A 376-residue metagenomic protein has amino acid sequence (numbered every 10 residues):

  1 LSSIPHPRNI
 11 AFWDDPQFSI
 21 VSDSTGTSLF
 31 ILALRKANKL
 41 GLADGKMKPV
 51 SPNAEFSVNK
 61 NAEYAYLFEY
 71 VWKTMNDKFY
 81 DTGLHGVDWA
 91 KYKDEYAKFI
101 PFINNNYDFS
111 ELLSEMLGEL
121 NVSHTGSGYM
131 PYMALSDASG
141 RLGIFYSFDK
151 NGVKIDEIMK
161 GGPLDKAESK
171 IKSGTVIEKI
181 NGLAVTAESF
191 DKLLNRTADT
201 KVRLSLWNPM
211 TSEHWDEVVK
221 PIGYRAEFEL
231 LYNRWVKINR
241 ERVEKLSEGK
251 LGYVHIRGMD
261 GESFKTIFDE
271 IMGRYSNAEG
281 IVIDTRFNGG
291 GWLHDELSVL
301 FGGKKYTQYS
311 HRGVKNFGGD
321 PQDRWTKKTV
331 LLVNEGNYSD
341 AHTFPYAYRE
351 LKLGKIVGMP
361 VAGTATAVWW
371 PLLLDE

Functional and structural regions predicted by a protein language model:
L1, I20-T25, A33, W207-N208: Beta-strand C-termini and the immediately following turn/loop, strongest in propeller blades
L1-P7, N38-V58: Multi-bladed beta-propeller domains
S2-D23, L164: Conserved beta-propeller blade repeats
G26-L40: Structural motif
N61, N76-Y80, E178, A187-D375: Cleft-lining beta-strand/loop regions that shape enzyme active-site pockets
V71, M116, I144, I155 (+8 more regions): Terminal peptide-recognition signature
G86-W89, F99-N151, T211-I238: Extended, small/polar residue-biased N-terminal targeting/export presequences and adjacent propeptide/linker tracts
D137-A187, G261: PDZ/PDZ-like domain segments forming the peptide/carboxylate-binding groove, activating on the N-terminal beta-strands
